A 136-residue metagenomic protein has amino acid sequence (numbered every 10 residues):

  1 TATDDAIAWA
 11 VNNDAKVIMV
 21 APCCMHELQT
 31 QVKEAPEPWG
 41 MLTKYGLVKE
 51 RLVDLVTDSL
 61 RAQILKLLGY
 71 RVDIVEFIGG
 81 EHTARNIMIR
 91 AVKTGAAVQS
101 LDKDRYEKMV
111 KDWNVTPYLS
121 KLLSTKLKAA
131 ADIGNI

Functional and structural regions predicted by a protein language model:
T1-I136: Class I S-adenosyl-L-methionine
